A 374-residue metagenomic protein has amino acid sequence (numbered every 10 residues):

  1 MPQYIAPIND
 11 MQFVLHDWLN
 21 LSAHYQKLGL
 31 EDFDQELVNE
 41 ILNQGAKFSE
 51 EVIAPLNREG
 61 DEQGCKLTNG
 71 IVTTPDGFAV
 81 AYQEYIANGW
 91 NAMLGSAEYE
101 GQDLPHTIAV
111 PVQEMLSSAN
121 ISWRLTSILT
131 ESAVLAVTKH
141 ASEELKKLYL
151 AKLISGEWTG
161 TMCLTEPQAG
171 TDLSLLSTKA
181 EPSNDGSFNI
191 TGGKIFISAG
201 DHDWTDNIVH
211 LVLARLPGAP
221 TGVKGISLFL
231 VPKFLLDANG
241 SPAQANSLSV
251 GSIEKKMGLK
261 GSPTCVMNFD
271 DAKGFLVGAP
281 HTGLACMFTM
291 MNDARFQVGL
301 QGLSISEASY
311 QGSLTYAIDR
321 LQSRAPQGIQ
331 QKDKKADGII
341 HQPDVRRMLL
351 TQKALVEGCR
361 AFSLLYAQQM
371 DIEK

Functional and structural regions predicted by a protein language model:
M1-R124, E144, L148, D371: Amphipathic, small/basic residue-rich leader segments at the start of a protein or domain
D17-Q26, F78-G89, A109, S187-I190 (+3 more regions): Active-site-adjacent bridging/hinge elements
K27-V38, E62-L67, W90-E98, Q113-A119 (+8 more regions): Glycine- and acidic
T68-Q83, W90-G95, T161-N184, T191-H202: Flexible, glycine/threonine-enriched loop-and-boundary segments that flank and lead into catalytic domains of large
F78, L129-T130, A141-P182, A367-K374: Internal maturation/activation junctions in enzymes
S187, T191-A245: A short core secondary-structure module
F196, L235-G251, K256, P263-A294 (+1 more regions): A glycine-rich, basic-preceded beta-loop-alpha segment at the flavin cofactor/substrate interface of flavin-utilizing
R295-E373: Extended amphipathic alpha-helical segments enriched in small hydrophobics
